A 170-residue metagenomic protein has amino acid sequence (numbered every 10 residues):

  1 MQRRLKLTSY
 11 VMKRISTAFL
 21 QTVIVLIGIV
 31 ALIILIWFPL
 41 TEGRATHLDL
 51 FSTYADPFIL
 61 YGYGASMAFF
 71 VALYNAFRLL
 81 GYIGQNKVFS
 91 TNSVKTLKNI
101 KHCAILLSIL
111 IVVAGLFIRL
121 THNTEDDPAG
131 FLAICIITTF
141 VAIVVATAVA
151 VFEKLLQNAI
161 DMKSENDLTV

Functional and structural regions predicted by a protein language model:
Q2-L60: N-terminal signal-anchor transmembrane alpha-helix
S16-P39, G62-F70, I100-S108, D161-N166: Alpha-helical transmembrane segments of integral membrane proteins, especially early/N-terminal helices
T17-L20, I59, P128-A148: Individual transmembrane alpha-helices with interfacial aromatic-anchor signatures
A55-M67, T138: Alpha-helical transmembrane segments
S66-L73, Y82, V141-L155: Alpha-helical transmembrane segments
V71-S93: Membrane-helix interface/capping segments
S90-N99, K163-V170: Membrane-cytosol interface motif
S108-D126: Alpha-helical transmembrane segments and their membrane-interface junctions in multi-pass membrane proteins
